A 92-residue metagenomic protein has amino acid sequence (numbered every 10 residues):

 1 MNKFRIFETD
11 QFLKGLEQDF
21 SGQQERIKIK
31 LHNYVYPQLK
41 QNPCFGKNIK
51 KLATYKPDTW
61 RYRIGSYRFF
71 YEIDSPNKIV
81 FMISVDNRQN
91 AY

Functional and structural regions predicted by a protein language model:
M1-R63, S75-N77, N90-Y92: Basic, Lys/Arg-enriched alpha-helical interface segments
R61, Y67-I73, K78-S84: Short, hydrophobic/aromatic-rich beta-strand segments within well-structured domains
V85-Q89: Short, solvent-exposed aromatic-acidic interface loops
